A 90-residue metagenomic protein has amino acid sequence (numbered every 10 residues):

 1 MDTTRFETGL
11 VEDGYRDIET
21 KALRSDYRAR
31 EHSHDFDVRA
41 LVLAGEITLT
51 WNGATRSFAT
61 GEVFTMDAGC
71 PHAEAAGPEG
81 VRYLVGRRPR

Functional and structural regions predicted by a protein language model:
D17-H34, A68-G69: Conserved short histidine dyad/triad with adjacent acidic residue
S33-L49: Short, conserved beta-strand element in jelly-roll/cupin
A44-I47, T55, P89-R90: Short, charged/polar surface micro-motifs in flexible loops or helix N-caps
N52-G69: Short acidic-glycine-tyrosine-enriched beta hairpin
A68-R90: Ligand-binding loop in jelly-roll beta-barrel domains
